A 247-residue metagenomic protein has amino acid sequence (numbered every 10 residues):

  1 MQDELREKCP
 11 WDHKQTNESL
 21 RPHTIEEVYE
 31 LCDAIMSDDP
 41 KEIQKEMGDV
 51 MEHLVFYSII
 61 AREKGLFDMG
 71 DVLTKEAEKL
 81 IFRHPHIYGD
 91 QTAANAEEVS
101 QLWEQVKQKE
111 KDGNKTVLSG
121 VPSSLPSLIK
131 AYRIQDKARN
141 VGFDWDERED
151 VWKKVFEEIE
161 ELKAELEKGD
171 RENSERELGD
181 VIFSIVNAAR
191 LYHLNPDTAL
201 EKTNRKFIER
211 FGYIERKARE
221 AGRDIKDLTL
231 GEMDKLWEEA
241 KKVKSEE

Functional and structural regions predicted by a protein language model:
M1-E46, E52-L178, I182-E247: Flexible "arm" and connector segments at domain edges
